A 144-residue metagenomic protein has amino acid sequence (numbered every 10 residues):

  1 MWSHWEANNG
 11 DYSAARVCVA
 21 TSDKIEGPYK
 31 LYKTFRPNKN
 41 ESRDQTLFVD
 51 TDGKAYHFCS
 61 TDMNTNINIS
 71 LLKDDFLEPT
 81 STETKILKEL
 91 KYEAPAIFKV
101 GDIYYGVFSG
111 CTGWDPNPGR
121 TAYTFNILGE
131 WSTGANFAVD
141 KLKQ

Functional and structural regions predicted by a protein language model:
M1-Q144: Carbohydrate-active catalytic/glycan-binding domains of CAZyme proteins, especially the secreted or lumenal ectodomains
